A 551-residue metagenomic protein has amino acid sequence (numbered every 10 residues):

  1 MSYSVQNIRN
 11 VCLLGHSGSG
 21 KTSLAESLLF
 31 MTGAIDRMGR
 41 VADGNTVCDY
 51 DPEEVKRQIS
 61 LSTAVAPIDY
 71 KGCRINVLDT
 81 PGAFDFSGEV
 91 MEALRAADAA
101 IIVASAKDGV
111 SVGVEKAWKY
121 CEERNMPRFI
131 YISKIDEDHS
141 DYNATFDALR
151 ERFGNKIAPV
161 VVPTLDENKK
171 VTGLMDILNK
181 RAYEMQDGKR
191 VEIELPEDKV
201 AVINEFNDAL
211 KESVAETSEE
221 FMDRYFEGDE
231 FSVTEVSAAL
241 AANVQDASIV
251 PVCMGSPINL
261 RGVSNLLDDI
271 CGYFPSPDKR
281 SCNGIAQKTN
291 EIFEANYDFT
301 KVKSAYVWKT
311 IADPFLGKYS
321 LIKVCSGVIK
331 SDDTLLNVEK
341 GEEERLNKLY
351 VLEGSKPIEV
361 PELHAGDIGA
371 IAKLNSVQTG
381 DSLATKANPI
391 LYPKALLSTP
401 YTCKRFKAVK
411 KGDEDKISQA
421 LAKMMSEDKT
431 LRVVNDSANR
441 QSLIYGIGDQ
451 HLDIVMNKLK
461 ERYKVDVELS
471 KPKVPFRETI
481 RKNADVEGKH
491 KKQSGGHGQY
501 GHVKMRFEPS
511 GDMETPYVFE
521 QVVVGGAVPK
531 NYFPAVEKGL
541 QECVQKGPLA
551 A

Functional and structural regions predicted by a protein language model:
M1-A551: Structural and coupling elements of P-loop NTPases
